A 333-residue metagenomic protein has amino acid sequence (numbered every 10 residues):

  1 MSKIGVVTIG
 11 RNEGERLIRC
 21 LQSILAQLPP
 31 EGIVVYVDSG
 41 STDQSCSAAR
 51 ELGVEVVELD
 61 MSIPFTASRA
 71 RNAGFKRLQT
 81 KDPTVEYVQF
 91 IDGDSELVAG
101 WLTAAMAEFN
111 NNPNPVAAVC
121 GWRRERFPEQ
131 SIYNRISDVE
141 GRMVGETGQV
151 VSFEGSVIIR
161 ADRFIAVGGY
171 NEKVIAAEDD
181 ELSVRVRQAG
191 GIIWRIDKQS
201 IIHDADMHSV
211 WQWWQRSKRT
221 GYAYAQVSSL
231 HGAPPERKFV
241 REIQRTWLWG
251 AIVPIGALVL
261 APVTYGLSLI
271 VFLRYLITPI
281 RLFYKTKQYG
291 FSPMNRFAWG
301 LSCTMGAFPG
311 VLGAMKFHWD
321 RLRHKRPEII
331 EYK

Functional and structural regions predicted by a protein language model:
Q22-E31: Short, acidic, metal-binding catalytic loop of nucleotide-sugar glycosyltransferases
S23, D38-S47, M61, S95: A conserved acidic beta->alpha catalytic loop
M61-T80: Glycine-rich, basic loop-to-helix element that forms the pyrophosphate-binding segment of sugar-nucleotide handling
D82-E96: Short beta-strand-to-loop acidic/aromatic patch adjacent to the donor-nucleotide binding site
E96-I132, D204: Conserved donor NDP-sugar-binding/catalytic core segment of glycosyltransferases
E125-R126, G141-I159, I175: A recurrent flexible, glycine/aromatic-enriched loop bordering the glycosyltransferase active site that acts as
K173-V174, D180-E236: Catalytic donor/gating beta->alpha subdomain of glycosyltransferases that bind UDP-sugars
G250-R321: Membrane-embedded multi-pass helical conduit in multi-pass membrane proteins, especially envelope-biosynthetic
